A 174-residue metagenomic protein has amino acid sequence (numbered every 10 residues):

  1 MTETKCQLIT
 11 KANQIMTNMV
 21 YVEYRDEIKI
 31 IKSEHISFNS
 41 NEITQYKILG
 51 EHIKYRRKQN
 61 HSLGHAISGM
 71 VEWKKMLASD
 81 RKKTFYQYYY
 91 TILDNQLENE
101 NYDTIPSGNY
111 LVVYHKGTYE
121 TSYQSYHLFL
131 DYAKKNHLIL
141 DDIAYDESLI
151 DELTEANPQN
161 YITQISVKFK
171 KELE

Functional and structural regions predicted by a protein language model:
T2-E174: A solvent-exposed interaction/effector surface
